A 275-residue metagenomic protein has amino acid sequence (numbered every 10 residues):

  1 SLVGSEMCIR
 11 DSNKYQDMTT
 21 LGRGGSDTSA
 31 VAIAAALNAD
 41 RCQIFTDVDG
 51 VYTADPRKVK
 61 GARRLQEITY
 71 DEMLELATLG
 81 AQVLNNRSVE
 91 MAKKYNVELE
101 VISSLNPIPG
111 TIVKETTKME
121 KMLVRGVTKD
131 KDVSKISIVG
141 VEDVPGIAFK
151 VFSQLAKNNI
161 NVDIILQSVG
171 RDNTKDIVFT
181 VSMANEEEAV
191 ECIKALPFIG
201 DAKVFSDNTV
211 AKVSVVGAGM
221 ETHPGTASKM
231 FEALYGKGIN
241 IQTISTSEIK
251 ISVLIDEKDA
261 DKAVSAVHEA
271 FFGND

Functional and structural regions predicted by a protein language model:
S1, S26-S29, S214, S245-S247: Short linear Ser/Thr-Pro motifs
S1-I9: Single conserved hydrophobic/aromatic residue that forms the stacking wall/gate of nucleotide- or nucleobase-binding
E6, C42-T46, D163-L166: Short beta-strand segments at enzyme active-site cores
E6, F45, I102, T180-S182 (+1 more regions): Short beta-strand segments
R10-M91, Y95-K129: Active-site phosphate/oxyanion-binding loops
P109-D275: A conserved regulatory-domain signal marking ACT and ACT-like small-molecule sensing domains and adjacent regulatory
